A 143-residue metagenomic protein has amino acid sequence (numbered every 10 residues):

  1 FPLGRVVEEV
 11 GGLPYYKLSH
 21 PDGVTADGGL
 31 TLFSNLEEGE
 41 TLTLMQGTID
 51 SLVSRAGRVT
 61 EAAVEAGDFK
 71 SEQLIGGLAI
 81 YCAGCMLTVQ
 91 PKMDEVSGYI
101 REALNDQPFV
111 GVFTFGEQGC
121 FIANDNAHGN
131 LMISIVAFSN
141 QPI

Functional and structural regions predicted by a protein language model:
F1-Q107, V112-I143: Small-residue-enriched flexible segments
